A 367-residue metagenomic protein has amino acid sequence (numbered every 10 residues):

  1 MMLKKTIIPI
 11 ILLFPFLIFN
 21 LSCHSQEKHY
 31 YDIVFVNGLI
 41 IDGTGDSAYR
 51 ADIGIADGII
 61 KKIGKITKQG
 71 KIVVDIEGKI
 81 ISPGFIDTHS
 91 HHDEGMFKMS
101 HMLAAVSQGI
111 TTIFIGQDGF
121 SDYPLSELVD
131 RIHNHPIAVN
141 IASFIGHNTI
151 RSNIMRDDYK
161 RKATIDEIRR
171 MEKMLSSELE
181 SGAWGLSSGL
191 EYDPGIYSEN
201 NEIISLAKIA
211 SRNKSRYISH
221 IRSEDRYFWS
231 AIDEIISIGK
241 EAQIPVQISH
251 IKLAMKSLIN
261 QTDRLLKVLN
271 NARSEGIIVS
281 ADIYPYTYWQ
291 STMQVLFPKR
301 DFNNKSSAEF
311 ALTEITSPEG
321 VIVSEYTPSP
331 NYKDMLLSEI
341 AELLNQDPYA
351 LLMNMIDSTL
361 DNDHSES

Functional and structural regions predicted by a protein language model:
M1-I11: Bacterial N-terminal signal peptides that target proteins for export
K5-T6, I18-Y30: Bacterial Sec-dependent signal peptides at the C-terminal "C-region" and cleavage site
E27-V34, I40-G84: Histidine-rich, glycine-flanked metal-binding segment
I76-I81, F85-S90, K98-S188, A207 (+4 more regions): Divalent-metal coordination cores built from histidine and acidic residues
H92-D93, S223: Short active-site segment of divalent metal-dependent hydrolases/proteases that encodes the spacing between
S121-D122, I165-R169, Y192-S198, D225-W229 (+2 more regions): Active-site glycine- and acidic-residue-rich loops that bind and position anionic ligands or nucleotide-like cofactors
L128-I132, T149-T164, M174, L190 (+2 more regions): Polyanionic/metal-chelating signatures
S177-I235: Divalent metal-binding pocket/active-site signature
